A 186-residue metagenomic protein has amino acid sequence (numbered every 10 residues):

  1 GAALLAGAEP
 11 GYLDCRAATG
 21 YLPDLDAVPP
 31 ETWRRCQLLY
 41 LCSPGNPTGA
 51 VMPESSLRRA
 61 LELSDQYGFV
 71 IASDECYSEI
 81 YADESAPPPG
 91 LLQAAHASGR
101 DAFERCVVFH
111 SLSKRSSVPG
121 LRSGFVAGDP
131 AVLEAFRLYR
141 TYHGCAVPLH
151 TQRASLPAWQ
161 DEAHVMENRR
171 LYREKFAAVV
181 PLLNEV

Functional and structural regions predicted by a protein language model:
G1-P10, A17: Substrate-binding/gating loop at the entrance of the active-site cleft, primarily in PLP-dependent aminotransferase-like
A6, L63-Y67, V186: Helix C-cap/helix->beta junction micro-motif
G11, C15-P87: Active-site phosphate-binding strand-loop segment of PLP-dependent enzymes
L13, L91, F109: Hydrophobic residues at beta-strand termini and immediately following loops that shape nucleotide-binding pockets
A60, L91-A94: Aromatic/hydrophobic pocket-lining residues that form π-stacking "cages" and hydrophobic walls in ligand
D83, A94, L138-Y139: Residue-level signal for well-ordered alpha-helical positions
R105-E185: PLP-dependent aminotransferase class I/II
